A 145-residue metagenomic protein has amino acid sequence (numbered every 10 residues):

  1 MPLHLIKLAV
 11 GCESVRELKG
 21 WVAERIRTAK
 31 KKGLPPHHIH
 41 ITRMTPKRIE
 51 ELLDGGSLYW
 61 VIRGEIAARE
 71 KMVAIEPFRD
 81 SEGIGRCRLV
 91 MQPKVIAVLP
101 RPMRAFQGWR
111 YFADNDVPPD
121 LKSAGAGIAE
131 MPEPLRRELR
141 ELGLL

Functional and structural regions predicted by a protein language model:
M1-I41: Long, hydrophobic N-terminal alpha-helical segment
H4, D54, G85-C87: A generic structural signal for short beta-strands and their flanking turns/coil linkers
E13, M44, P134: Short, well-structured alpha-helical interface segments that form or flank functional binding sites
L18, G55, A68-A74, M131 (+1 more regions): Amphipathic alpha-helical interface surfaces
A23-R27, D54, P77, R137 (+1 more regions): Short, intrinsically disordered, mixed-charge
I26-R69: Short, well-structured hydrophobic secondary-structure segments
K71-P118: Aromatic- and Lys/Arg-enriched surface recognition patch
P100, G108-A113, P119-L145: Well-ordered alpha/beta subsegment
